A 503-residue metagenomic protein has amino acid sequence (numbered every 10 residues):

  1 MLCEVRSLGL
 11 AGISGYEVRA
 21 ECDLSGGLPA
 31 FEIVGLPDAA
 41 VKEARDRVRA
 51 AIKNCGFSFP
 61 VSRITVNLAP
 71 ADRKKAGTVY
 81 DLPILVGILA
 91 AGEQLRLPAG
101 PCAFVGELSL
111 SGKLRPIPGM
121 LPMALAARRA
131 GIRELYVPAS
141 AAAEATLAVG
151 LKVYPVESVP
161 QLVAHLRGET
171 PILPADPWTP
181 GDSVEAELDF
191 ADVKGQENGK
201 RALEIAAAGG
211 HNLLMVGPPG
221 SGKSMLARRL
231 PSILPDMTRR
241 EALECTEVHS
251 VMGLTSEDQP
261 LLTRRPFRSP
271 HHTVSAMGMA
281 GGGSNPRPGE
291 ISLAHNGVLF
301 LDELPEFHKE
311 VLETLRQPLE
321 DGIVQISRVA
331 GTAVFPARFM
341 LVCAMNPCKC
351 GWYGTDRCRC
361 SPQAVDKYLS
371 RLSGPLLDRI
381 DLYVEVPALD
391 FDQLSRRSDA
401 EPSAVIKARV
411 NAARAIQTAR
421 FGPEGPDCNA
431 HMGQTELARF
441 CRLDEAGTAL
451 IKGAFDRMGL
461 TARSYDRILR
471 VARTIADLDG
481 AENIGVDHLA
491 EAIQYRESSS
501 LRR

Functional and structural regions predicted by a protein language model:
M1-L214, P218-S224, S327, S464-Y465 (+2 more regions): Peripheral, non-AAA+ core regions of ATP-driven protein-machinery
C3, K42-N54, I84-A90, L121-R129 (+26 more regions): Solvent-exposed alpha-helical segments within well-ordered globular domains of core cellular machineries
V34-R45, P60, N67-G77, N285-P286 (+1 more regions): Basic, amphipathic alpha-helical bundle interface domains used for macromolecular binding and assembly
L110, L299-F300, E306-F307, F391: Residues immediately C-terminal
R167-I205, G209, D236-I291: P-loop NTPase nucleotide-binding/switch module
M215-S256, D321: Walker A/P-loop
N296, D302-E303, T314: Walker B catalytic acidic pair
